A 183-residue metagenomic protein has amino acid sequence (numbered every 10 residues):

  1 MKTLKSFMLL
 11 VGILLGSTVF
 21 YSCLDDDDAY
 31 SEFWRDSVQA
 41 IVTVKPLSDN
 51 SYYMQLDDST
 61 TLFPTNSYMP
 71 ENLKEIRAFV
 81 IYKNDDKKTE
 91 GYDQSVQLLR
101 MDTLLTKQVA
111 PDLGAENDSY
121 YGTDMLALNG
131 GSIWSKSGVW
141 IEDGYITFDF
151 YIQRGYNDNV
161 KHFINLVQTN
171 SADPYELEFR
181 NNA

Functional and structural regions predicted by a protein language model:
M1-L9: Bacterial N-terminal signal peptides that target proteins for export
T3, L14-V44: Bacterial Sec-dependent N-terminal signal peptides
F7, C23-D25, W134: Generic preference for well-ordered secondary structure
L9-G12, G155: Generic structural signal for short, flexible, solvent-exposed coil/loop and linker residues
W34-A183: First exposed extracellular module after export/assembly in secreted or surface-exposed proteins
